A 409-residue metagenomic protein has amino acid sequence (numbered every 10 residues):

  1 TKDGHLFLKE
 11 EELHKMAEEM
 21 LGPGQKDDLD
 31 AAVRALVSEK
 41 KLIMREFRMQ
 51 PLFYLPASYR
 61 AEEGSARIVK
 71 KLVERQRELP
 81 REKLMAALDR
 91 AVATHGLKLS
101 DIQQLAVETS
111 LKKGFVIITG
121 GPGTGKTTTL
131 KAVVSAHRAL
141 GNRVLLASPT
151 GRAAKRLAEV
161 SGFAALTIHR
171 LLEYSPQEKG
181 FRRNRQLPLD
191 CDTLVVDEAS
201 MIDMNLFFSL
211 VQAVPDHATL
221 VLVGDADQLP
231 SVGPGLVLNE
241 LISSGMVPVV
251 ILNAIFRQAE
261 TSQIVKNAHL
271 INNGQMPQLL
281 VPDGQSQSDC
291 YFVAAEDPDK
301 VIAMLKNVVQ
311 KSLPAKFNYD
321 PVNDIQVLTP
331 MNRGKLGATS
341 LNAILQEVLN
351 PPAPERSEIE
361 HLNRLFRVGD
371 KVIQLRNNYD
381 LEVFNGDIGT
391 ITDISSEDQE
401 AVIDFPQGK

Functional and structural regions predicted by a protein language model:
T1-K83: Accessory, non-ATPase domains that flank or precede helicase/AAA+ motor cores in DNA-metabolism machines
F7, Q104-V107, K112-D283: ASCE P-loop NTPase helicase motor core
E46-P122, T128: Pre-Walker A segment
A226-L381: Conserved helicase motor core of P-loop NTPases
Q374, I391-I394: A generic structural signal for residues embedded in beta-strands
Y379-D387, E400: Short, Lys/Arg- and Gly-enriched loop/turn segments at beta-strand edges
E397-I403: Short aromatic-glycine-enriched beta-strand elements
